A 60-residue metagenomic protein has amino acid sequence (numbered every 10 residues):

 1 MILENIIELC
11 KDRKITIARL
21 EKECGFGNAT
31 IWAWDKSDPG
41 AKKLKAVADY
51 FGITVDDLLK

Functional and structural regions predicted by a protein language model:
M1-R19: A short, Lys/Arg-rich alpha-helix, primarily the initiator
I7, E21, I31-W32, L59: Key DNA-contacting residues within the recognition helix of helix-turn-helix
K11, K22, D49: Alpha-helical residues within the helix-turn-helix
A18, A29, D56: Key DNA-contact positions within bacterial/archaeal DNA-binding proteins
G25-G40: Recognition helix of helix-turn-helix/homeodomain-like DNA-binding domains that insert into the DNA major groove
K42-D57: DNA major-groove recognition helix of helix-turn-helix/homeodomain DNA-binding modules
